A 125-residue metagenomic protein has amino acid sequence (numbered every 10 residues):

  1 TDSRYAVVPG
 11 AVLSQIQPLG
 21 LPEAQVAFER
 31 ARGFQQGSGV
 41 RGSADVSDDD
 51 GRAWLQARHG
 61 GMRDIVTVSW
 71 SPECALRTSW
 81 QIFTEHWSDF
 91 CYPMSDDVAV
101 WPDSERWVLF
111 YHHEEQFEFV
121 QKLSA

Functional and structural regions predicted by a protein language model:
T1-A125: Structured alpha/beta or helical-core interaction and ligand-binding surfaces enriched in interleaved
